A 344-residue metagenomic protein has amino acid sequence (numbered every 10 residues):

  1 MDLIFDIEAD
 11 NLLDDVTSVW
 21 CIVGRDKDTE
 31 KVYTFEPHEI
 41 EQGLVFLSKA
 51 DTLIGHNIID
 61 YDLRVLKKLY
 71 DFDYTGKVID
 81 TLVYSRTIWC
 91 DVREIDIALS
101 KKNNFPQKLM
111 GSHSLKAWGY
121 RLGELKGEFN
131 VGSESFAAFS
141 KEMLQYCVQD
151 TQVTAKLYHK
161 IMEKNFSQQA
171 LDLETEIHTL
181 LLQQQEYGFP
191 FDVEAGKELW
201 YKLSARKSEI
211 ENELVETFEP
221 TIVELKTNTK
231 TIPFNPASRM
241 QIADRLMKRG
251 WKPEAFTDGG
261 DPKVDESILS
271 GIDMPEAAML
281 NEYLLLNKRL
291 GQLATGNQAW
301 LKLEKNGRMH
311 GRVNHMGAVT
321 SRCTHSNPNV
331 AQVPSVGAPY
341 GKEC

Functional and structural regions predicted by a protein language model:
M1-E8, V16, C21-V23, E30 (+5 more regions): Conserved "right-hand" nucleotidyltransferase catalytic core of DNA-directed polymerases
L13, W20, G24, D28-I40 (+2 more regions): Active-site-proximal helix-loop-helix substrate-binding element of RNase H-like nuclease domains
